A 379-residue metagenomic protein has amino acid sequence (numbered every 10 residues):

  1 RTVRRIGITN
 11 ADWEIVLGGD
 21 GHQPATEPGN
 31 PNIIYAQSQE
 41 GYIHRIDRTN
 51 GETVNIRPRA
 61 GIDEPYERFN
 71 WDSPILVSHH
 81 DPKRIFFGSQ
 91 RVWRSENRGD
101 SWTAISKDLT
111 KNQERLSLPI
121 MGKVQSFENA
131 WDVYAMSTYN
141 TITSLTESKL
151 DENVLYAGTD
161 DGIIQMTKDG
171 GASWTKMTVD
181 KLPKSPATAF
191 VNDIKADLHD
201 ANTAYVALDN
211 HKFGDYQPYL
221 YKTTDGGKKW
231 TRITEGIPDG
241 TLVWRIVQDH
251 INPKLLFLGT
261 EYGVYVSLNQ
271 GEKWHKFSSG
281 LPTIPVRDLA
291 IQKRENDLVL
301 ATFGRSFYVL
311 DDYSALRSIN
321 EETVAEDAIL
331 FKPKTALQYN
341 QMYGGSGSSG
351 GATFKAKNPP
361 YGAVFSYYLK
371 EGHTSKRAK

Functional and structural regions predicted by a protein language model:
R1-T353, P359-A363, K370-G372: Beta-propeller blade termini and top-face loops
S95, A378-K379: Extended low-complexity, serine/threonine- and proline-enriched intrinsically disordered segments
H373-R377: A short beta-turn/strand-edge loop motif at beta-sheet boundaries
